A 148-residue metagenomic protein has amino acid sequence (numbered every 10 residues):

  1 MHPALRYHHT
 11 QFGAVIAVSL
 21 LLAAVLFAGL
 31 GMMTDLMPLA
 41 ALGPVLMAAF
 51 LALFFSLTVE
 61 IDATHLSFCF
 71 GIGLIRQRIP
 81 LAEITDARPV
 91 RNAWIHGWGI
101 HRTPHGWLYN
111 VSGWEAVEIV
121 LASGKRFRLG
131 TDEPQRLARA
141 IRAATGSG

Functional and structural regions predicted by a protein language model:
M1-T34, L108, W114-V117, R126 (+1 more regions): N-terminal membrane-targeting/pre-transmembrane regions
L21-L22, A41-L42, A49, V120: Short hydrophobic/aromatic segments of transmembrane alpha-helices and their interfaces
T34-G43: Short, aromatic-rich membrane-interface segments at the entry and exit of alpha-helical transmembrane domains
V45-D86: Conserved beta-hairpin
C69-E133: Non-transmembrane, membrane-adjacent beta-strand/coil modules in membrane-associated proteins and peripheral
A82-D86, R139, A143-S147: Replace "anionic and nucleotidyl ligands
